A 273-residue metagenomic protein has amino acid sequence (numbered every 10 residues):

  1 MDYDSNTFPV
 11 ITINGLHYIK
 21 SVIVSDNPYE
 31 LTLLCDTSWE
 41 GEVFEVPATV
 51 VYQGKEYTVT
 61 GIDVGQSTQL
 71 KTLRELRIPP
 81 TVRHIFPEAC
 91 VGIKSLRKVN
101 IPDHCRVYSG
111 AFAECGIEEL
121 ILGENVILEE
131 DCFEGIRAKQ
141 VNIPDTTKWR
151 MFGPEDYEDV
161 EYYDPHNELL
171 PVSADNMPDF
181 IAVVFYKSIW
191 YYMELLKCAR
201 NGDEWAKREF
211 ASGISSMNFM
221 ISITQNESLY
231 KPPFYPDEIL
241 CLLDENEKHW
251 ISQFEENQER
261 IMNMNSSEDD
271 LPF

Functional and structural regions predicted by a protein language model:
D2-D36: Short beta-strand/loop segment at the start of cytosolic alpha/beta domains
I13, V22-P28, W39-T60, L70-H84 (+9 more regions): Structural signature of tandem-repeat unit edges
Q66-S67: Leucine-rich repeat
Y191-L195, M217-M220: Non-transmembrane amphipathic alpha-helical segments
G202-P236: Acidic, low-complexity, intrinsically disordered interaction modules
P232, P236-I239, L243-Q258: Amphipathic alpha-helical binding modules
M262-F273: Short acidic, low-complexity intrinsically disordered linear motifs used for protein-protein interactions
